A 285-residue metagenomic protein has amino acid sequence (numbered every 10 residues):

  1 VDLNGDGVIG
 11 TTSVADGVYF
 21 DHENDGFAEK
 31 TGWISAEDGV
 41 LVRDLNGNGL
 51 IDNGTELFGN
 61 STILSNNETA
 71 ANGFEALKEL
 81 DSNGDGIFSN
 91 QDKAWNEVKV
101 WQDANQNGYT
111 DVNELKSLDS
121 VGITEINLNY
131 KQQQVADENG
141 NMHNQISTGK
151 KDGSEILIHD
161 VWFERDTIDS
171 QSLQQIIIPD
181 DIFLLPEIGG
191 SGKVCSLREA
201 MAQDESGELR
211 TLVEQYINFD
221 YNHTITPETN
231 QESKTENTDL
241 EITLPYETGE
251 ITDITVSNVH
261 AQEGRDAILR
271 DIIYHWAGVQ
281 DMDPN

Functional and structural regions predicted by a protein language model:
V1-N285: Calcium-binding acidic motifs and repeat modules
